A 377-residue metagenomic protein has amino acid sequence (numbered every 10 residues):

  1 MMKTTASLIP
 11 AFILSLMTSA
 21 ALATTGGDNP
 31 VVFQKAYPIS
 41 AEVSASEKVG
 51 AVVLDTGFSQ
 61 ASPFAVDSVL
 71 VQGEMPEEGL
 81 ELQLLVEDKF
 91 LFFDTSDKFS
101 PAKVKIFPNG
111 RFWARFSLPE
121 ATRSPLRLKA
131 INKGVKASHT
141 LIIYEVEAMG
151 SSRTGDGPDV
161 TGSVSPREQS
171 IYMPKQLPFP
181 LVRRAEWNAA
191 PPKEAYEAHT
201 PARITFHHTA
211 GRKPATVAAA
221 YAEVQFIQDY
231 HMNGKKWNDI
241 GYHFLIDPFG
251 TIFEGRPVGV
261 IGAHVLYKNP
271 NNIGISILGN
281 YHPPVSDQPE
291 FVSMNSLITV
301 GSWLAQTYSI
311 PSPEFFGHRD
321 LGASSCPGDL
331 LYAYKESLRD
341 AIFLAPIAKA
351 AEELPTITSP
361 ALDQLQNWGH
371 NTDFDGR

Functional and structural regions predicted by a protein language model:
M1-I9: Bacterial N-terminal signal peptides that target proteins for export
I9-S19: Bacterial N-terminal signal peptides
T24-A45, L118-E120, E147-T209, D247-R377: Basic/polar, cationic surfaces and motifs that engage anionic cell-wall and phosphate/carboxylate ligands
G50-P63, G79-V86, D94-R127, I131-K136: Beta-sandwich interaction modules
P63-P76: A short beta-strand element within beta-rich, extracytoplasmic domains of secreted/secretory-pathway proteins
V135-A148: Edge beta-strands of jelly-roll/beta-sandwich modules across compartments, strongly enriched in secreted/luminal
P191, E197-G234: Active-site acidic/histidine clusters and adjacent loop/turn architecture that either coordinate catalytic ions
T216-V217, G234-H243, T307-R319: Surface-exposed patches in mature extracellular/periplasmic domains of secreted proteins
